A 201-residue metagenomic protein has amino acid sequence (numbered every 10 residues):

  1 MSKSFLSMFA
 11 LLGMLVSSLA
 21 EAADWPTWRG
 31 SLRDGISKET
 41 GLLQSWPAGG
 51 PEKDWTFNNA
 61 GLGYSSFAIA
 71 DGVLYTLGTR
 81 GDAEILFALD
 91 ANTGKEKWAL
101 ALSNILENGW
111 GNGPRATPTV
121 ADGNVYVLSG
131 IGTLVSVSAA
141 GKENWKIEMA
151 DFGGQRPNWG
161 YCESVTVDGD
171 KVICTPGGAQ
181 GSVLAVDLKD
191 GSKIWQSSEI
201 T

Functional and structural regions predicted by a protein language model:
M1-L6: Positively charged n-region of N-terminal signal peptides that target proteins for export
S7-S18: Bacterial N-terminal signal peptides
E21-T201: Noncatalytic, solvent-exposed loop/strand surfaces of beta-propeller-type extracellular/periplasmic domains
